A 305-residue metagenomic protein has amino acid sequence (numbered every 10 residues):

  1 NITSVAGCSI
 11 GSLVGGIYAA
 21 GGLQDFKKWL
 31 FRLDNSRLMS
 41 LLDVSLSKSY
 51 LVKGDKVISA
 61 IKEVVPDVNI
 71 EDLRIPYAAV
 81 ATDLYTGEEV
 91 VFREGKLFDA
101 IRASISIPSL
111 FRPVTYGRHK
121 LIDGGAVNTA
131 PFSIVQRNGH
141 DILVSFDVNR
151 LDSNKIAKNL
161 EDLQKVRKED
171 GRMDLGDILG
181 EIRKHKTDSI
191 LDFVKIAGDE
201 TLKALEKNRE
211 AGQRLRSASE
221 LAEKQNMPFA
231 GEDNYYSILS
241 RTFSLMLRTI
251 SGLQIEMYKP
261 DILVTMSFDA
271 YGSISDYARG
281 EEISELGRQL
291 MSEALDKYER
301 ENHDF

Functional and structural regions predicted by a protein language model:
N1-C8, G16-F305: Patatin-like phospholipase
